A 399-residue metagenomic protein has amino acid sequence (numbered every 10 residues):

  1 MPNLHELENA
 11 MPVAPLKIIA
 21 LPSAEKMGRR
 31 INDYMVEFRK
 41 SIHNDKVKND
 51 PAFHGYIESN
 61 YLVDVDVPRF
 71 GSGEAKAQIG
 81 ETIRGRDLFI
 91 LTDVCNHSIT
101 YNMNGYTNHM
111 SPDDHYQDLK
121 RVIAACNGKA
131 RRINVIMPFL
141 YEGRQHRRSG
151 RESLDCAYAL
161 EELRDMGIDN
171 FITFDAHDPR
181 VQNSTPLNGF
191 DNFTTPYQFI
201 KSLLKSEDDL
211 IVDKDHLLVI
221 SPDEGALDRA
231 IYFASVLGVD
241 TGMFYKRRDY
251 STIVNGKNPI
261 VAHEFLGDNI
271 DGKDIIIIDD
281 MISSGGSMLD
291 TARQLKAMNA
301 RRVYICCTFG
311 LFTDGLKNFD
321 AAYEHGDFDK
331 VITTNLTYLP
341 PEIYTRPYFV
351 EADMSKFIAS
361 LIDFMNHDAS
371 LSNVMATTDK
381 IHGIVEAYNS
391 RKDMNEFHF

Functional and structural regions predicted by a protein language model:
M1-F399: PRPP-associated nucleotide enzymes
